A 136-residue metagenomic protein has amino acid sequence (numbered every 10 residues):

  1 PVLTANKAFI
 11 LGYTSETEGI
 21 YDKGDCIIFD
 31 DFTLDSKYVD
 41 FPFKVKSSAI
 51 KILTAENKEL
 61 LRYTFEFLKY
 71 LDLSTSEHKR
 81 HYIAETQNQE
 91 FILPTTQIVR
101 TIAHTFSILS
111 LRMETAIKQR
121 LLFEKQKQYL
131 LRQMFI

Functional and structural regions predicted by a protein language model:
P1-P94: DNA target-recognition domains and sequence-specific DNA-contacting regions of bacterial/archaeal
I92-I136: Amphipathic alpha-helical coiled-coil/heptad-repeat segments
